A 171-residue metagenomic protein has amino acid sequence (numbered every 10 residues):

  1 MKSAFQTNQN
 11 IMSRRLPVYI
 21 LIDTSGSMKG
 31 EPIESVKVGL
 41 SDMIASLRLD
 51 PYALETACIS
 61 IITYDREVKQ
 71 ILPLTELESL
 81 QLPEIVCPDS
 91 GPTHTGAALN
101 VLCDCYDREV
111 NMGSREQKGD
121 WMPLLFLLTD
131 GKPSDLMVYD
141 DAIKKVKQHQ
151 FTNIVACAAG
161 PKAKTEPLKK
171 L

Functional and structural regions predicted by a protein language model:
M1-Y19, T24-E34, R108-Q117: Acidic, polar low-complexity linker/tail segments
R15-L16, M122-P123, Q150-N153: Short glycine-/polar-rich loops that comprise or flank the Walker A/P-loop and associated switch/sensor motifs
L21-S25, V36, I61, L102 (+1 more regions): DG-centered beta-turn motif at the end of beta-strands
G26-T56: …and closely analogous acidic/polar surface helices at protein-protein or active-site interfaces in A-domain-like
L40-R48, V101-N111, D140-I143: Short, well-ordered amphipathic alpha-helices
E55-I85, T165-L171: Short beta-strand-loop
K69, L80-W121, N153-P167: Von Willebrand factor
G113, G131-L171: VWA/integrin I-like adhesion module and closely mimicked acidic/polar interface patches used
